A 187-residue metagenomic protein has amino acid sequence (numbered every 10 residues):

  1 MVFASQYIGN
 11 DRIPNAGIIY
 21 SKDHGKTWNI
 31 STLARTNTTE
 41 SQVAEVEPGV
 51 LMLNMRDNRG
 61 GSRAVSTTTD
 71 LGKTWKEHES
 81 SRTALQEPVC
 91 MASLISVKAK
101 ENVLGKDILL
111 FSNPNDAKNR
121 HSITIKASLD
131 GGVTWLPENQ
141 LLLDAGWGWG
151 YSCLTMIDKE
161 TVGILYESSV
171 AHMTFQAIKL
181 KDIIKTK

Functional and structural regions predicted by a protein language model:
M1-K187: Asp-box/BNR beta-propeller blade signature and adjacent active/binding-site loops in extracellular glycan-interacting
